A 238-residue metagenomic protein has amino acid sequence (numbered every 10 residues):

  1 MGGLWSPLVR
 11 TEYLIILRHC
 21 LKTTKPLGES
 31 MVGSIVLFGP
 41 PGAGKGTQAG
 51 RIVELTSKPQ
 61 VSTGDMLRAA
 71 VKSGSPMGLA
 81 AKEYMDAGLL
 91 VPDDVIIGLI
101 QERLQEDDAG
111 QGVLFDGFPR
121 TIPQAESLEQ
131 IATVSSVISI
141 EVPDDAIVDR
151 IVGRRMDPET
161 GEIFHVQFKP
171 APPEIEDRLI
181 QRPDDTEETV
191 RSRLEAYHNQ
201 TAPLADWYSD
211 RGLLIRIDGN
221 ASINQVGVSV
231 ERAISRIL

Functional and structural regions predicted by a protein language model:
G2-L238: Glycine-rich phosphate-binding loop of ATP-dependent small-molecule kinases
